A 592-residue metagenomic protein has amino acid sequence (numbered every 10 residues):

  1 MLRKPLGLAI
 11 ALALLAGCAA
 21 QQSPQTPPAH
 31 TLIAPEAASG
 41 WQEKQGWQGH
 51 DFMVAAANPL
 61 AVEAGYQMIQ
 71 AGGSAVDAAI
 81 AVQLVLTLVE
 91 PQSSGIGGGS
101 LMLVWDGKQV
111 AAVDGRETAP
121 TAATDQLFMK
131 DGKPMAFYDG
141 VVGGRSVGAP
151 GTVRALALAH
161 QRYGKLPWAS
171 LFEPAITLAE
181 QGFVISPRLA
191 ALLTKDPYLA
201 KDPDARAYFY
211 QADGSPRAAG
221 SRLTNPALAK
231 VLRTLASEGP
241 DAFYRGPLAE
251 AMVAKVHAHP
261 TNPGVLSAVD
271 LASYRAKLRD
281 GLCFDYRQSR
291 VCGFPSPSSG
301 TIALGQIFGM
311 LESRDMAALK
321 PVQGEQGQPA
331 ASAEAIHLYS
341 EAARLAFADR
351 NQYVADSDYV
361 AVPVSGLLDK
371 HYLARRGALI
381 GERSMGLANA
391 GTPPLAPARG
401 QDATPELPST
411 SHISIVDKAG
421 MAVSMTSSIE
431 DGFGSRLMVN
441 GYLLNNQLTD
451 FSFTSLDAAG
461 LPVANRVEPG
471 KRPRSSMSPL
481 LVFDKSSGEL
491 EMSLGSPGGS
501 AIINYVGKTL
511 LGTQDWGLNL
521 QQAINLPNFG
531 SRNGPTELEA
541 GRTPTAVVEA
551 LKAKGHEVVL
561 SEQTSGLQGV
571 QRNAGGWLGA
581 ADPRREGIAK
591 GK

Functional and structural regions predicted by a protein language model:
M1-L8: Bacterial N-terminal signal peptides that target proteins for export
L15-G17: C-terminal motif of bacterial Sec signal peptides marking the signal peptidase cleavage site
A19-Q21: Bacterial signal peptide processing site
S23-E63, Q67, A75-R245, E250-P295 (+4 more regions): Noncatalytic scaffold domains of N-terminal-nucleophile
L32, M316-S428, L437, D582: Internal maturation/activation junctions in enzymes
L88-G95, L101-W105, Q109-A112, N262-S267 (+3 more regions): Active-site rim segments in enzyme catalytic domains, especially the processed small/beta chain of N-terminal
L278, L407-T410, S475-M477: Short, small/polar residue-rich loop motifs at catalytic or cofactor-binding pockets
G470-R472, V506, D515-E562: Extended C-terminal subregions enriched in glycine
